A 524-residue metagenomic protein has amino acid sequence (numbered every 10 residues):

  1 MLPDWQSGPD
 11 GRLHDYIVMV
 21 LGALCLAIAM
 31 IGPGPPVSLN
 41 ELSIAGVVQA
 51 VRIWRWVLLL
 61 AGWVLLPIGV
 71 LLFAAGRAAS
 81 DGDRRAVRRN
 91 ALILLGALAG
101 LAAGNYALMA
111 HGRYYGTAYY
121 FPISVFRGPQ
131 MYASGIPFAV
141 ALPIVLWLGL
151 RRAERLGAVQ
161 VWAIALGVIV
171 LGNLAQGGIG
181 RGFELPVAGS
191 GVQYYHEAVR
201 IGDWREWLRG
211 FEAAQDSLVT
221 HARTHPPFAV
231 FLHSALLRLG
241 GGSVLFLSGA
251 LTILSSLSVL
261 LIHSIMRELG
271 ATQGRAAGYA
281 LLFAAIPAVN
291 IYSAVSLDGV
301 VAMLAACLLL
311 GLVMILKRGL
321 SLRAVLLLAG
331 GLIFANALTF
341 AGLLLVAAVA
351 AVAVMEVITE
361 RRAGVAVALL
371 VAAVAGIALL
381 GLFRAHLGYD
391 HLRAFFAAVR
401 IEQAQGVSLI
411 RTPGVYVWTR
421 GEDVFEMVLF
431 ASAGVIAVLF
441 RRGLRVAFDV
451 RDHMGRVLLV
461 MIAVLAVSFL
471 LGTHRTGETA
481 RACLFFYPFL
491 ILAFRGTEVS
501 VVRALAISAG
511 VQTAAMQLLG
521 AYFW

Functional and structural regions predicted by a protein language model:
M1-A23, W56-A99, V125-P186, V367-V371: Start-transfer (signal-anchor) and selected internal transmembrane alpha helices of multi-pass inner/ER membrane
G8-P9, L13, R77-V87, E268 (+4 more regions): Membrane-interface helix-loop-helix junctions at transmembrane boundaries of multi-pass membrane enzymes, predominantly
L26-S38, A99-T117, V352-L444: Membrane-lumen/periplasm interface segments of specific transmembrane helices in polyprenyl phosphate-linked
L65-S80, L142-L148, E426-D452, V464-F469 (+1 more regions): Hydrophobic, aromatic-rich transmembrane alpha-helices and their immediate juxtamembrane boundary segments
P143-R151, L245-G270, C307: Transmembrane-helix motifs of polytopic, lipid-linked glycan transferases
A288, Y292-V301, T479: Short acidic/glycine- and proline-prone juxtamembrane loop motifs at membrane-interface regions of multi-pass membrane
N290-I291, R323-F340, V346-V352: Membrane-interface alpha helices of multi-pass inner-membrane proteins
V300-R318, G331, F489-A493: Specific aromatic-rich, kink-prone transmembrane helix
